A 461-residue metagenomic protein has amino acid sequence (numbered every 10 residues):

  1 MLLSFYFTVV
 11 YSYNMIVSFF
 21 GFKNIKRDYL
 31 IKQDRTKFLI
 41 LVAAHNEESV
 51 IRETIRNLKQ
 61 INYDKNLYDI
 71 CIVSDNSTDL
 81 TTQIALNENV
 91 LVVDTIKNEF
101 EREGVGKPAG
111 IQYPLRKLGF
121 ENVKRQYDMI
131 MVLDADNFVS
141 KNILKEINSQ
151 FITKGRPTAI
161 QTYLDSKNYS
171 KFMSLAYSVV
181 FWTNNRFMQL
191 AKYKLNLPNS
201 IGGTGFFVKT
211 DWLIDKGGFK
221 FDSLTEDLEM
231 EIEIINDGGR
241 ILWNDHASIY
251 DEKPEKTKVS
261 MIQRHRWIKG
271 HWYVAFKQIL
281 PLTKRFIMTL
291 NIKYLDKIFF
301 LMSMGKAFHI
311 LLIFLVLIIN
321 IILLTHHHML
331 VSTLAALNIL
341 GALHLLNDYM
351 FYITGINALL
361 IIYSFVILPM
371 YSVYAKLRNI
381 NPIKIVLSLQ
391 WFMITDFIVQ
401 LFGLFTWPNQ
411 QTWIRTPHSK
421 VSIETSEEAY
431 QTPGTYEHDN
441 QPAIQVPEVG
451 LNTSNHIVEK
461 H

Functional and structural regions predicted by a protein language model:
M1-R56: N-proximal low-complexity "stem/linker" segments adjacent to membrane-targeting elements
M15-K37, L280-Y294, L324-H461: Juxtamembrane C-terminal module of membrane proteins
T36-L39, D69, E229: Cell-envelope/extracellular polymer assembly enzymes that use nucleotide-activated donors
R52, D79-L86, N142: Acidic helix N-cap motif at the loop->helix transition within catalytic regions of sugar-transfer enzymes
R56-L67: Short, acidic, metal-binding catalytic loop of nucleotide-sugar glycosyltransferases
S74-T82, K97-E99: A conserved acidic beta->alpha catalytic loop
V92-V123, Y127, K141-L224, M261 (+2 more regions): Long helical/loop segments within the catalytic core of UDP-sugar-dependent glycosyltransferases, especially the large
I130: Short aromatic/hydrophobic "clamp" motif used to bind/position activated sugar donors
